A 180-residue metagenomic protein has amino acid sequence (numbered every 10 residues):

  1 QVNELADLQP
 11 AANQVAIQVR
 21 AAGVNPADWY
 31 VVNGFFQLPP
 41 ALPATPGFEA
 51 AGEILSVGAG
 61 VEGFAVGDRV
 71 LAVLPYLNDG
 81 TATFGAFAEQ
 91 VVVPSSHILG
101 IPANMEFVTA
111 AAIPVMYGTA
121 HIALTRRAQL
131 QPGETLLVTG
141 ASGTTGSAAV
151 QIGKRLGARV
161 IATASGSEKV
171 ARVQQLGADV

Functional and structural regions predicted by a protein language model:
Q1-E4, A158: A local structural motif
A6-V24, F35-Y76, G85: Glycine-rich beta-strand-centered segment in the early N-terminal region that forms part of a ligand/cofactor-binding
A27-N33: Cytochrome P450 core scaffold surrounding the K-helix E-X-X-R motif and the conserved "meander" helix-loop region
G52-I54, G67, I101, A120 (+2 more regions): Residue-level signal for nonpolar/aromatic packing positions in well-ordered secondary structure
A59, A103, S165: Short, conserved catalytic or interaction motifs in soluble domains
G63, V73-G140: NAD(P)H dinucleotide-binding glycine-rich loop of Rossmann-like/cofactor-binding domains, especially the beta1-alpha1
A111-V180: Mid-domain Rossmann-like dinucleotide-binding core that forms the NAD(H)/NADP(H) cofactor-binding site
